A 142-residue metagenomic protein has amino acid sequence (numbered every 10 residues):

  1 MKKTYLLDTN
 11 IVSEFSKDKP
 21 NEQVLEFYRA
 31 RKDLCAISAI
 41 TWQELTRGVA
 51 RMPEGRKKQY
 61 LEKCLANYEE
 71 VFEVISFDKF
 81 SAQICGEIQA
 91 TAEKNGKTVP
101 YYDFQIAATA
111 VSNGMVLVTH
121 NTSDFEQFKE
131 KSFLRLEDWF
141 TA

Functional and structural regions predicted by a protein language model:
M1-S38, A50-A66: Short, well-structured N-terminal submotif of metal-dependent ribonuclease cores
M1-T4, A107, V111-A142: Acidic, PIN/NYN-like endoribonuclease modules and their adjacent C-terminal/linker elements
D8-T9, L45, C85, A110 (+1 more regions): Generic structural signal for small/hydrophobic residues in well-ordered secondary structure, especially within
I11, T41, S81, Q105-I106 (+1 more regions): Alpha-helix capping/helix-boundary segments
E14-F15, G48, C85, F128: Residues that scaffold the ATP/ADP-binding catalytic core of kinase and kinase-like folds
A39-T41, D78, F140: Residues at the C-termini of beta-strands that transition into short coil/loop
P53-R56, A92-E93, L134-D138: Short, hinge-like loop/turn segments at secondary-structure boundaries
V71-V116, H120: Active-site neighborhoods of divalent-metal-dependent phosphate/nucleic-acid chemistry enzymes
